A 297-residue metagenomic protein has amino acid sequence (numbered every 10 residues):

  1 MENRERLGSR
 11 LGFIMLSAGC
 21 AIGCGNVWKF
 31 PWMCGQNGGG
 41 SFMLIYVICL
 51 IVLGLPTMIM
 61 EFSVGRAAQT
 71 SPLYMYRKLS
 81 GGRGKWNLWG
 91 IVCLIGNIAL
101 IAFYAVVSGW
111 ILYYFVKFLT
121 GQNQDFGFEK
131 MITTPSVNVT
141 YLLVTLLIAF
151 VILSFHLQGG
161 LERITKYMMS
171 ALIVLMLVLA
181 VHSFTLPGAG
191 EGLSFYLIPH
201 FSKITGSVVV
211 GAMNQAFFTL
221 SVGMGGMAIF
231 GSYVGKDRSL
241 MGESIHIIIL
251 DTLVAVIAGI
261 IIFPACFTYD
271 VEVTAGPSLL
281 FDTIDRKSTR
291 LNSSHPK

Functional and structural regions predicted by a protein language model:
M1-K29, L55-F62, R66-L79, R83-L88 (+2 more regions): Membrane-interface "cap" regions at the ends of multi-pass membrane proteins
E2-N3, L7, E162, K166-R290: Membrane-embedded translocation segments of transport machinery
N3-E5, W32-N37, A67-V92, A105-G160 (+2 more regions): Inter-helical loop and helix-membrane interface segments of multi-pass membrane transporters/permeases
E5, C34-E61, N138, V254: Extracellular loop-to-transmembrane helix junctions
R6-S17, F42-I45, G84-I98, Y141-T145 (+3 more regions): Select transmembrane alpha-helical segments in multipass membrane proteins
L11-C49, G225-G231, M241-I245, I249-T252 (+1 more regions): Transmembrane helix-boundary motif of multi-pass solute transporters/channels
Y46-P56, C93-L119, Y141-F155, S170-S183 (+1 more regions): Hydrophobic core segments of alpha-helical transmembrane domains in multi-pass membrane transport and ion-translocation
L291-K297: Single conserved hydrophobic/aromatic residue that forms the stacking wall/gate of nucleotide- or nucleobase-binding
